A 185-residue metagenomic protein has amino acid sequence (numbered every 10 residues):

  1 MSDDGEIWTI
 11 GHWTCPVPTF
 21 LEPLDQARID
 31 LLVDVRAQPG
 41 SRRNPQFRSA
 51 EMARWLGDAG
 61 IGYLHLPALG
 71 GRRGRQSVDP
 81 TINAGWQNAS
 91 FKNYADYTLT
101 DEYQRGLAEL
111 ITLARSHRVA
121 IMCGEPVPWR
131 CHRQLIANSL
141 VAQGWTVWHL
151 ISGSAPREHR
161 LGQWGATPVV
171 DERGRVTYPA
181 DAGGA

Functional and structural regions predicted by a protein language model:
M1-A185: Residues lining hydrophobic/aromatic ligand-binding pockets adjacent to catalytic sites
